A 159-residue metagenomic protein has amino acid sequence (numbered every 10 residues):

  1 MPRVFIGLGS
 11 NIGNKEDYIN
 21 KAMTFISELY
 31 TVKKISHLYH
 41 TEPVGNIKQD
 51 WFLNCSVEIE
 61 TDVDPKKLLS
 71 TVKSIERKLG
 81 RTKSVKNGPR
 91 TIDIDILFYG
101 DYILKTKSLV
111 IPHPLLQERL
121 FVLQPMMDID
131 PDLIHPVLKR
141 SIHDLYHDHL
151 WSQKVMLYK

Functional and structural regions predicted by a protein language model:
M1-I6: Extreme N-terminal starter segment of soluble prokaryotic enzymes
G7, E58-E60, L97-Y99: Short hydrophobic/aromatic beta-strand micro-patches that form the beta-sheet surface supporting nucleotide- or nucleic
G13, S36, P43-F52, K66-L69 (+1 more regions): Flexible, gly/pro- and Lys/Arg-enriched active-site loops
D17-K21, S70: Generic recognition of short, well-ordered alpha-helical segments
K21-D64: Short, surface-exposed acidic-centric catalytic microdomains
